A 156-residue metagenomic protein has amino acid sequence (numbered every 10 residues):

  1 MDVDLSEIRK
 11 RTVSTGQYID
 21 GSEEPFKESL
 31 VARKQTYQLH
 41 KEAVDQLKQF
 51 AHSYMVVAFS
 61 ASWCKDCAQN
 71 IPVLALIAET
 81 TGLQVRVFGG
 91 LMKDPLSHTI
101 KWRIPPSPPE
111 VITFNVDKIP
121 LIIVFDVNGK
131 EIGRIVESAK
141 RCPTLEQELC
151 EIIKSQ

Functional and structural regions predicted by a protein language model:
M1-S53, S155-Q156: N-terminal leader/targeting and pre-domain segments
T12, T113-Q156: Non-catalytic, surface beta->alpha helical segment in thiol-disulfide oxidoreductase systems
S29, K48, V56, E110 (+1 more regions): A structural signal for the main folded, soluble domain(s) of proteins
A51-C64: Short active-site neighborhood of thiol/selenol oxidoreductases, capturing the structured segment around
F59, L74, L83-P106: Thiol-based oxidoreductase modules, predominantly thioredoxin-like and allied folds used for disulfide exchange
C64-C67, I122: The canonical Cys-X-X-Cys-His
A68-T81: Typically the conserved alpha-helix immediately C-terminal to a functionally engaged Cys/Sec in thioredoxin-like
K93-I119, F125-N128: Structural alpha/beta surface segment adjacent to cysteine/selenocysteine redox centers across thiol/disulfide enzymes
